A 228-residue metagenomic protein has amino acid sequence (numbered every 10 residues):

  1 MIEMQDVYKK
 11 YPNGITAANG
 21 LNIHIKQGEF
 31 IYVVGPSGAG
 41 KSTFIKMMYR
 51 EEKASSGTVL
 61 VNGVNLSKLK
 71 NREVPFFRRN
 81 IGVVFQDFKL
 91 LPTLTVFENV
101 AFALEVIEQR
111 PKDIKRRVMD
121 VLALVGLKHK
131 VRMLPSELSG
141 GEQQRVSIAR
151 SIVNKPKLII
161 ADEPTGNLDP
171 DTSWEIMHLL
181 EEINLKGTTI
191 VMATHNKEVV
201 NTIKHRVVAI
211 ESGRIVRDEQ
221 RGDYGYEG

Functional and structural regions predicted by a protein language model:
Y49: Helix-to-loop junction immediately C-terminal to a conserved catalytic motif
G57-N65: Conserved ABC transporter NBD signature motif
L94-F102: Short coil-to-helix segment of the ABC ATPase nucleotide-binding domain corresponding to the Q-loop/switch region
M133-L138, E142-Q144: Conserved ABC ATPase signature
V153-K157: A short, proline-enriched helix->beta-strand linker immediately N-terminal to the Walker B motif in ABC-type P-loop
I159-D162: Catalytic Walker B motif of ABC-type/P-loop ATPase nucleotide-binding domains
